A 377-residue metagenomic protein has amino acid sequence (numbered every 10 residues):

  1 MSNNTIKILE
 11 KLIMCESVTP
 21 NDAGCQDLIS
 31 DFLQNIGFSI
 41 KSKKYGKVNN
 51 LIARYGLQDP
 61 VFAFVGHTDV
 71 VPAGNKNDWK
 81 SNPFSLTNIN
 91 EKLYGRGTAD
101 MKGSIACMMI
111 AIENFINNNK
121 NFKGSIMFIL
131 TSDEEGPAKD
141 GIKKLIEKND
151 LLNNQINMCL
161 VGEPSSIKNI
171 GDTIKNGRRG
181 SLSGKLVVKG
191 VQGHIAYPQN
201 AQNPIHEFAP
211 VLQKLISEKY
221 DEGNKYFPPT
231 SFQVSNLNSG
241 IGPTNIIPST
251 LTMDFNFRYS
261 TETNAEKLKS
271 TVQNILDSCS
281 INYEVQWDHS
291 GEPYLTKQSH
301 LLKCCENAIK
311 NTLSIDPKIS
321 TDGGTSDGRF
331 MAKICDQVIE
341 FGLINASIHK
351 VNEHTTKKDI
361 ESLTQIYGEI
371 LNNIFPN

Functional and structural regions predicted by a protein language model:
M1-Y94, N117-F122: Acidic/His- and Gly-rich active-site-bordering loop/insert found across diverse amide/peptide-bond hydrolases
I8-C15, L28, F32-I36, N114 (+7 more regions): Generic non-transmembrane alpha-helical segments
M14, F232-G240, N256, S260 (+3 more regions): A short beta-alpha structural unit
K41, A308, L313-N377: Zn-dependent metallopeptidase/amidohydrolase metal-coordination segment
Y55, V188, F257-Y259: Hydrophobic beta-strand positions in extracellular immunoglobulin-like domains
A73-N88, L160, G177-K185, N307-A308 (+1 more regions): Acidic-glycine-rich active-site phosphate/pyrophosphate-binding loop
T98, G103-K214, N352-S362: Fold-level recognition of mixed alpha/beta catalytic cores in primary-metabolism enzymes, strongest
I195-N238, I246, Y259-E284: Acidic-enriched catalytic cores of C-N bond-cleaving enzymes acting on peptides and small amides
